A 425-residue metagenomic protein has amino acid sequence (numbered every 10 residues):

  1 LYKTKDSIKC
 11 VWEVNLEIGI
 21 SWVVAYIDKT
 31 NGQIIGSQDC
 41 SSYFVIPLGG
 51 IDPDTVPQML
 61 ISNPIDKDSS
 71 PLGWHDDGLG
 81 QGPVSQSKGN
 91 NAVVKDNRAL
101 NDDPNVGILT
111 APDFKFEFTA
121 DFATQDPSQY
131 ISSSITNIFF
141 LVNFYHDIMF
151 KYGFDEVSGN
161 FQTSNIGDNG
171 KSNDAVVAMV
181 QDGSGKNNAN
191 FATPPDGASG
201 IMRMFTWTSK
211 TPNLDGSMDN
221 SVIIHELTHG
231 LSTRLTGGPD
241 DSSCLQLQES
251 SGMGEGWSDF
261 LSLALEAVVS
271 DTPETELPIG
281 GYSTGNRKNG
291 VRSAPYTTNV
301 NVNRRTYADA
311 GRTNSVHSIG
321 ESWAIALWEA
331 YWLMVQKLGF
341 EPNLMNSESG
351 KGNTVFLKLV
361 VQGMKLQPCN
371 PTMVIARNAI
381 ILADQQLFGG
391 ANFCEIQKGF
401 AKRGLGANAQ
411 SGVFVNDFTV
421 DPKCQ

Functional and structural regions predicted by a protein language model:
L1-S221, G230-Q425: Zymogen propeptides/activation segments of proteases
E226: Walker B catalytic acidic pair
